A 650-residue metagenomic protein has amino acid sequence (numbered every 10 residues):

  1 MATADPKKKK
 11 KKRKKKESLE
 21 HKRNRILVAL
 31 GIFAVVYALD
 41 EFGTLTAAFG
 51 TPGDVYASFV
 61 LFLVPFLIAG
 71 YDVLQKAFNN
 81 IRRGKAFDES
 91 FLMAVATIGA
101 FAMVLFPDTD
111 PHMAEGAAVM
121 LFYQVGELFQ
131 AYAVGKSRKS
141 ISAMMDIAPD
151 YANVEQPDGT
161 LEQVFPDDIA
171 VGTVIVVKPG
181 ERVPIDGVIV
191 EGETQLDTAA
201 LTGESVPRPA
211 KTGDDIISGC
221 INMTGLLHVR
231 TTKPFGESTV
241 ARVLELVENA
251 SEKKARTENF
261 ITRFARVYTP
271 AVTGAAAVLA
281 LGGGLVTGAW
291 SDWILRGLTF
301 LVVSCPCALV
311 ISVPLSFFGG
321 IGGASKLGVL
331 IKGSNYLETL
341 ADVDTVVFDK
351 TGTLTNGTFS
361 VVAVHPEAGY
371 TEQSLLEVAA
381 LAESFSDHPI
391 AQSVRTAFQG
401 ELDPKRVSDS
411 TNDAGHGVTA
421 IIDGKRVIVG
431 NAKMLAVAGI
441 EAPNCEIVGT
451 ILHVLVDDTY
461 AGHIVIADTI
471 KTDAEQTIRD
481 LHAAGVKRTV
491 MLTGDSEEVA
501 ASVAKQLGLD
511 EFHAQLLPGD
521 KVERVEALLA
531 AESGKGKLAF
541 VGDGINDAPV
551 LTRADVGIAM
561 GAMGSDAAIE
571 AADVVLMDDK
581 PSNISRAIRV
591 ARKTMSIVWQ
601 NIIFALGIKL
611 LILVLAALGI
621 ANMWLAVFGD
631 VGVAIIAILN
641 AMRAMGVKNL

Functional and structural regions predicted by a protein language model:
M1-D54, V64, L161-Q163, A241 (+5 more regions): Flexible metal-binding regulatory segments at protein termini and peripheral loops
A2-K16, F62-Y151, A170-I175, R182 (+5 more regions): Actuator/coupling domain of P-type ATPases
L30-G31, N259-W290, R296-P314, W599-F628: Bilayer-spanning, highly hydrophobic alpha-helical transmembrane segments
A77, H112, A133, A152 (+26 more regions): Residue-level signature of catalytic and energy-coupling elements of molecular machines, predominantly ATP/GTP-dependent
F78-D88, F129-A143, L315-S334, M642-L650: Juxtamembrane helix-loop transition segments at the membrane interface in multi-pass membrane proteins
E89-A94, L201, F260, L295 (+3 more regions): Conserved catalytic phosphorylation-site environment of P-type ATPases
K178, H365-R488, E497, L509-V525: P-type ATPase nucleotide-binding
G424, V456-Q600, I608: Conserved ATP-binding TGD loop and adjacent catalytic N/P-domain core of P-type ATPases
